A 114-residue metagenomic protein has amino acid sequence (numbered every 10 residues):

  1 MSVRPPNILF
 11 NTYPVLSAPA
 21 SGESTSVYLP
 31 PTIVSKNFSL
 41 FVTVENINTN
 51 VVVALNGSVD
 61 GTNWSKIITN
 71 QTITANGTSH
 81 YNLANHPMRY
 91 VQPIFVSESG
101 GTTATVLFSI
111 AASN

Functional and structural regions predicted by a protein language model:
M1-L16, F108-N114: Short, intrinsically disordered N-terminal pre-domain segments
L9, F41-T43, N50-A54, T69-T74 (+1 more regions): Ser/Thr- (and often Asn-) enriched beta-sheet segments in non-cytosolic proteins
L9-F10, T25, T72-I73, Y81-H86 (+1 more regions): Extracellular, repeat-based ectodomains that mediate carbohydrate processing or recognition
L9-L16, G61-N70: Surface-exposed loop/edge segments in extracytoplasmic proteins
V15-I33, I47-V52, I73-S79, E98-A104: Surface-exposed ligand/attachment interfaces on beta-rich extracellular proteins
V27-E45, S109-A111: Aromatic, loop-rich ligand-recognition surfaces of beta-strand-rich domains
K36-V42, N85-T105: Noncatalytic modules at the cell exterior or secretory-pathway interfaces, chiefly beta-strand-rich lectin/adhesion
N56-S58: Conserved Ser/Thr-centered positions that define the repeating blades of beta-propeller domains
